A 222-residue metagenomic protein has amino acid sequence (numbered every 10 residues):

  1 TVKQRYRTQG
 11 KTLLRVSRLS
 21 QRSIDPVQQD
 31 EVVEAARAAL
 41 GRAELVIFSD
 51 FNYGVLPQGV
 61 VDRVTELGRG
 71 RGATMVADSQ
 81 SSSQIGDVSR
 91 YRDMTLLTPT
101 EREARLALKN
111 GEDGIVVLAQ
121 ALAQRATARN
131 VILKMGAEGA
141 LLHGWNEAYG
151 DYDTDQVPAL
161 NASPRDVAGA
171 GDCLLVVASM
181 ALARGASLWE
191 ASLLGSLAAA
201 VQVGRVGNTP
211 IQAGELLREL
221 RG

Functional and structural regions predicted by a protein language model:
T1-I47, T209-G222: Conserved N-terminal subdomain of the carbohydrate kinase-like
Q9, R37, G41-L45, R69-G70 (+6 more regions): Generic secondary-structure signature for well-ordered alpha-helical cores
R15-S17, L45-F51, D78, P99-E101: Short beta-strands and strand-loop turn motifs
V16, A107-L108, H143, Q202 (+1 more regions): Residues that scaffold the ATP/ADP-binding catalytic core of kinase and kinase-like folds
Q21-R22, E101-R105, A162-S163: A short, flexible beta-alpha/helix-coil linker loop
I47, V64, M75-A77, S81 (+4 more regions): Extended, hydrophobic alpha-helical segments in both membrane/secreted and soluble proteins
G54, Q58-T154: Conserved phosphate/ATP/ADP-binding segment of small-molecule kinases
R125-R129, L160-E219: Conserved post-catalytic alpha-helical subdomain immediately downstream of the catalytic base and nucleotide-binding
